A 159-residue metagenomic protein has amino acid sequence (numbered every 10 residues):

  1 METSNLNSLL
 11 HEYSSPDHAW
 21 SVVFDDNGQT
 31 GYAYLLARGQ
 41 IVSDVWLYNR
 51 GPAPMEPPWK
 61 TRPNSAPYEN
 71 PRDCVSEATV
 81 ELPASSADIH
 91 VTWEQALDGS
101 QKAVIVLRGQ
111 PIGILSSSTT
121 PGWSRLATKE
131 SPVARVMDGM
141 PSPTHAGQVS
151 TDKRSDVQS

Functional and structural regions predicted by a protein language model:
M1-S159: Exposed acidic/polar residues on beta-strands and adjacent loops within beta-sheet cores, strongest in beta-propeller
